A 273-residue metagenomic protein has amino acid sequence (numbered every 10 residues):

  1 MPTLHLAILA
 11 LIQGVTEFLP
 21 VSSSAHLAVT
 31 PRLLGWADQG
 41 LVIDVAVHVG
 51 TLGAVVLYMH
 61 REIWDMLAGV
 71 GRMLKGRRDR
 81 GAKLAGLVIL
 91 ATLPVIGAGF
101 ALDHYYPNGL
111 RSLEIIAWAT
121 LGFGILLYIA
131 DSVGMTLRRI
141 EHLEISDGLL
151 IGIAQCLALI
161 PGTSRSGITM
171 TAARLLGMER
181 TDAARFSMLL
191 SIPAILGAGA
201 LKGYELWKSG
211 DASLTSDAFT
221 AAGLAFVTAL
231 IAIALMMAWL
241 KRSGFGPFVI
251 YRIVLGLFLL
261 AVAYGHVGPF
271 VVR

Functional and structural regions predicted by a protein language model:
M1-R273: Multi-pass membrane proteins that catalyze or facilitate reactions on polyprenyl-/lipid-phosphate substrates and their
